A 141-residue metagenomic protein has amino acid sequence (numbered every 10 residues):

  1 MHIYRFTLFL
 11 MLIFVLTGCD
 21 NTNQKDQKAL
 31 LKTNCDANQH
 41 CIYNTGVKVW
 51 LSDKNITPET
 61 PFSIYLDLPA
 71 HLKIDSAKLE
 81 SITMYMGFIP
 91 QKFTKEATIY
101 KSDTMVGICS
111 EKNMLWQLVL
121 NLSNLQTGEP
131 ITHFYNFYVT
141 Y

Functional and structural regions predicted by a protein language model:
M1-T7: Bacterial N-terminal signal peptides that target proteins for export
L8-I13: Hydrophobic helical h-region of N-terminal Sec-dependent signal peptides in bacterial secretory/periplasmic proteins
V15-G18: C-terminal motif of bacterial Sec signal peptides marking the signal peptidase cleavage site
D20-L115, P130-I131, Y135-Y141: Contiguous segments within soluble domain cores/interaction surfaces
M105, V119-L125: Beta-strand-rich extracellular modules
